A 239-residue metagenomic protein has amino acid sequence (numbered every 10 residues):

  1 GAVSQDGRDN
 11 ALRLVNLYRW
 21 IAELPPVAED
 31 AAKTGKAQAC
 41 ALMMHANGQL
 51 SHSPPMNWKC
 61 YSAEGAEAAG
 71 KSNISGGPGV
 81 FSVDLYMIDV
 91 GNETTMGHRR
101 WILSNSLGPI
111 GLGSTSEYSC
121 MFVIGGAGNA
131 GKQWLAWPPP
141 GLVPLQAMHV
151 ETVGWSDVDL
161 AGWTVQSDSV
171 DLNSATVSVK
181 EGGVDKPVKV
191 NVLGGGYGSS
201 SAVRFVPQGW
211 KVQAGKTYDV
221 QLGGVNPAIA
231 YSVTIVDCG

Functional and structural regions predicted by a protein language model:
G1-G48: A short alpha-helix/helix-coil micro-patch that ends at or immediately precedes a cysteine
L12, Q38, L50-A68: Extracytoplasmic/secretory soluble proteins
A41-S53, P109-L112: Secretory-pathway/luminal and periplasmic proteins that interact with or process carbohydrate-rich
W58-G126: A well-ordered secondary-structure block
S72-S75, G111, S119-A127, L135-A136 (+4 more regions): Ordered hydrophobic segments in well-structured contexts
F122-A175, C238-G239: N-terminal non-catalytic regions of secreted/periplasmic and cell-surface proteins
L160-K180, G198-T234: Extracytoplasmic/surface-exposed domains of secreted proteins that mediate cell-envelope carbohydrate/peptidoglycan
V184-G198: Solvent-exposed serine/threonine-rich low-complexity stretches and specific carbohydrate-binding patches
